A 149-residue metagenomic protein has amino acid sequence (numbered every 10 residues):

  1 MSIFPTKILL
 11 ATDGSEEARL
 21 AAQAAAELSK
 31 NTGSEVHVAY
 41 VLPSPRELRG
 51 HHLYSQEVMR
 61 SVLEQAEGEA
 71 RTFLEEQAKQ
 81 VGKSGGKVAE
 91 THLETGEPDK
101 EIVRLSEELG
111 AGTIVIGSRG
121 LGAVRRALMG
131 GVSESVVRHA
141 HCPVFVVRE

Functional and structural regions predicted by a protein language model:
M1-F4, E76-I114: Structural beta-alpha unit
S2-E57: Small/aliphatic-rich secondary-structure junction motif
A39, E90-E94, F145: General small-molecule cofactor/ligand-binding pocket signal
L53-E57, E108-G110, V132-S133: Short, hinge-like loop/turn segments at secondary-structure boundaries
E57-T72: A short acidic, glycine-rich active-site loop that binds or catalyzes chemistry on phosphate/adenosine moieties
T113-S135: Glycine-rich, Arg-bearing micro-motifs that act as flexible, cationic patches
C142-E149: Short, flexible loop segments at boundaries between secondary-structure elements
